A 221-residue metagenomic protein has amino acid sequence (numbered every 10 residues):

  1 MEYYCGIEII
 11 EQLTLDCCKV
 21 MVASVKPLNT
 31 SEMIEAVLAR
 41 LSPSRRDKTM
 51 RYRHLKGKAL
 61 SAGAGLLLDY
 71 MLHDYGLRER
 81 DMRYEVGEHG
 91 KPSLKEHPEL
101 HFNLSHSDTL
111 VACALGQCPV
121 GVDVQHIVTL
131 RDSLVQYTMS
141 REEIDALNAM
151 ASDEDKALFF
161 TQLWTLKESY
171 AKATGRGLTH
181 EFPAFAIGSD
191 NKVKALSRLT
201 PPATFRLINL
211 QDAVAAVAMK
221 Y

Functional and structural regions predicted by a protein language model:
M1-Y221: Core catalytic alpha/beta fold that binds nucleotide/phospho-ligands
